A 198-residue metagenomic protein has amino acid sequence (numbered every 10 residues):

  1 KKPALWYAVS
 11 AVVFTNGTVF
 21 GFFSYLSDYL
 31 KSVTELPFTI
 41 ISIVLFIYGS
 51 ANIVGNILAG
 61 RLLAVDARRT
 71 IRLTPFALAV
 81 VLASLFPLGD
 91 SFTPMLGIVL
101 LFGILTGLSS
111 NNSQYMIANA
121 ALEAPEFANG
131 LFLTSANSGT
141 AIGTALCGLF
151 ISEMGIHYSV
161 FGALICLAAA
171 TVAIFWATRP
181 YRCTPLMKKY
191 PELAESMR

Functional and structural regions predicted by a protein language model:
K1-V9, L193-M197: Juxtamembrane intracellular "pre-TM" segments in multi-pass secondary transporters
A4-F46, S50, A67: Extracytoplasmic gate region of multi-pass secondary transporters
D28, G107-A120, L133: Intracellular helix-loop hinge segments at the cytoplasmic ends of transmembrane helices in 12-TM rocker-switch-type
G49-I57, T140-A141: Residue-level signature of mid-helix packing/kink "hotspots" within the transmembrane helices of 12-pass Major
V54-A67, I151-S152: Helix-to-loop junctions at the C-terminal end of transmembrane segments in multipass secondary transporters
A67-S113: C-terminal transmembrane helical hairpin of 12-TM major facilitator-type secondary transporters
N119-I156, G162-A163: A late C-terminal transmembrane helix in Major Facilitator Superfamily
G162-R198: Multi-pass alpha-helical transporter architecture, strongest for 12-TM Major Facilitator/SLC carriers used
